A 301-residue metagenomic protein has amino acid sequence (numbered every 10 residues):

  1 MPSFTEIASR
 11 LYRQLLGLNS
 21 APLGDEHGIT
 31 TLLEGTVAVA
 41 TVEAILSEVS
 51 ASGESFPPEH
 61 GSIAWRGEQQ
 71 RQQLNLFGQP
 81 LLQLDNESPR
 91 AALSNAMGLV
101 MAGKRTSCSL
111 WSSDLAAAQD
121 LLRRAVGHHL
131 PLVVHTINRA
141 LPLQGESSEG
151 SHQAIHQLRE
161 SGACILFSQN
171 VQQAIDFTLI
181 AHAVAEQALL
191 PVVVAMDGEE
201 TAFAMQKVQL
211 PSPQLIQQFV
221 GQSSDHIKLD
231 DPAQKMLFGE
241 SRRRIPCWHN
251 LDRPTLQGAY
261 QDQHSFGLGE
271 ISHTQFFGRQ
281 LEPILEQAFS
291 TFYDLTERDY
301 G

Functional and structural regions predicted by a protein language model:
P2-Q157, G162, L179, G198-E199 (+1 more regions): Thiamine diphosphate
T30-L33, V37, R90, S168-I175 (+2 more regions): Electropositive phosphate-/nucleotide-binding environments in soluble metabolic enzymes
A38-A40, H182, L295-G301: Generic recognition of flexible, low-complexity loop/linker segments
S47-A51, E68-Q73, V100, V126-H129 (+5 more regions): Structural signal for hydrophobic packing residues in well-ordered secondary-structure cores of soluble enzyme domains
L81, V192-G301: Conformationally flexible catalytic loops at phosphate/diphosphate-handling active centers
E146-E199, G221-K235: Conserved thiamine diphosphate
